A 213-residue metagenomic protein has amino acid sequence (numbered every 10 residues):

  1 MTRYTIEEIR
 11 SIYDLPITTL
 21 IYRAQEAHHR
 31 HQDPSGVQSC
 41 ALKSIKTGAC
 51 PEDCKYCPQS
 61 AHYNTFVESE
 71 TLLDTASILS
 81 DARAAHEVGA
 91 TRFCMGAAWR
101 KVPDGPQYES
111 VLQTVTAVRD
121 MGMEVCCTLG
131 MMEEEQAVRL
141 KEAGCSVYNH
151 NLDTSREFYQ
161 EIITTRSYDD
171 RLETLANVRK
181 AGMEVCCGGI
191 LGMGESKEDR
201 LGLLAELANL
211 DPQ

Functional and structural regions predicted by a protein language model:
M1-S35, K180, L204-Q213: Auxiliary Fe-S-binding modules of radical SAM enzymes
I12, A85, V118, L140 (+2 more regions): Generic structural signal for hydrophobic
P16, C54, M95, H150 (+2 more regions): Conserved, mostly hydrophobic/aromatic
Y22-Y63, E70-G96: N-terminal pre-triad scaffold of radical SAM enzymes
V37-L42, F93-M95, V125-C127, Y148-H150 (+1 more regions): Hydrophobic faces of well-ordered beta-strands that scaffold small-molecule active sites in alpha/beta enzyme cores
E68-L79, V102-V147, L152-R156, L191-D199: Canonical radical SAM enzyme core domain
T91, S146, Q213: Short acidic/polar active-site loop segments enriched in Thr and Asp
D120-G122, D169-Q213: Conserved C-terminal portion of the radical SAM core fold that forms the substrate/S-adenosylmethionine-binding
